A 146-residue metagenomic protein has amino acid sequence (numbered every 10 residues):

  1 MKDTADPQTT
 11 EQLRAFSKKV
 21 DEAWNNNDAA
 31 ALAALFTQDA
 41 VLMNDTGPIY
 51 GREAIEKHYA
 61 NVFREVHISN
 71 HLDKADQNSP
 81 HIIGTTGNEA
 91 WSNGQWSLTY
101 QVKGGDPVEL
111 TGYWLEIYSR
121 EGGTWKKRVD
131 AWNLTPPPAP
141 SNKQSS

Functional and structural regions predicted by a protein language model:
M1-Q38, L42, A139-S146: Short, low-complexity N-terminal intrinsically disordered segments enriched in polar/charged residues
T10-R14, A29-N88, Q95, V108-E109: A solvent-exposed, acidic/Ser-Thr-rich amphipathic alpha-helical stretch
P48-Y50, L98-T99, N133-P136: Solvent-exposed loop/turn segments at secondary-structure junctions within structured extracellular/periplasmic domains
Q77-T85, D130-P136, S145-S146: Glycine-rich beta-strand-turn "strand-cap" elements at beta-sheet edges
I82-A90, Y118-W125: A short, structured loop/turn motif at beta-sheet edges
L98-V102, Y118: Beta-strand elements of well-folded, non-transmembrane domains
T111-A139: Short beta-strand edge/turn micro-motifs at domain boundaries
